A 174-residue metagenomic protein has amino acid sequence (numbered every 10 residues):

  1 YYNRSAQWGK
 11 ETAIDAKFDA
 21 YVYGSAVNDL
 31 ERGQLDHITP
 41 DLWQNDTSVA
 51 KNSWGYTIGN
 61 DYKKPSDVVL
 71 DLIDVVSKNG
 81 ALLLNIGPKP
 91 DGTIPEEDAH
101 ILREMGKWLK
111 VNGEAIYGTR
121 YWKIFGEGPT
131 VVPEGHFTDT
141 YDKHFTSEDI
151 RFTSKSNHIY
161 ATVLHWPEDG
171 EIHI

Functional and structural regions predicted by a protein language model:
Y1-I174: Mature catalytic domains of secreted/periplasmic carbohydrate-active enzymes
